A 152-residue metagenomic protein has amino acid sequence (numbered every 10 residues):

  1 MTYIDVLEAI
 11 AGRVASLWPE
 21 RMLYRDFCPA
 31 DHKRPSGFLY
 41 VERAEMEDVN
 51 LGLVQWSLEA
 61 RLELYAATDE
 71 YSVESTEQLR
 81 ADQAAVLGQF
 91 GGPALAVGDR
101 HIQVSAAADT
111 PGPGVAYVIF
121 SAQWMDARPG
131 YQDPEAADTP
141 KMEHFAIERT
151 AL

Functional and structural regions predicted by a protein language model:
M1-Y24, E45-L152: Charged, amphipathic alpha-helical segments and their flanking helix caps
Y24-R34: Short acidic low-complexity segments
K33-E42: A short, hydrophobic beta-strand-centered structural micro-motif
